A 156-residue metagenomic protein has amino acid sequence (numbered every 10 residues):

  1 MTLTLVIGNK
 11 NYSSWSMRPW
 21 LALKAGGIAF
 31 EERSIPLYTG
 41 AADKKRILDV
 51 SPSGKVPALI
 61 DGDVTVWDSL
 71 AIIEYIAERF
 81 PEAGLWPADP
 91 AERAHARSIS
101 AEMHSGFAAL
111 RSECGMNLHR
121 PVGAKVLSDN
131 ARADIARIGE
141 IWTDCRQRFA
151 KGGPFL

Functional and structural regions predicted by a protein language model:
M1-L127: GST-like domain detector, emphasizing the conserved glutathione-binding G-site in the N-terminal thioredoxin-like
F107-L156: GST-like fold's C-terminal all-alpha helical module
